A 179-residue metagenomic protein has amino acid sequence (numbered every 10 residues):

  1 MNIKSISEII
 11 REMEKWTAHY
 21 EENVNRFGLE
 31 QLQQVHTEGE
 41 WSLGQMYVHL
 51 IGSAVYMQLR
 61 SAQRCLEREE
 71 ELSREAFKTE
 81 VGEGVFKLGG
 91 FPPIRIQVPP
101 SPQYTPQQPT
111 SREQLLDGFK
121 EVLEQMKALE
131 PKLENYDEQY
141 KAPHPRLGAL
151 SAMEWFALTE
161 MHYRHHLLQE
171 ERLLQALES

Functional and structural regions predicted by a protein language model:
M1-A18: Extreme N-terminal tail/first-helix region
I6, M13, L115-F119, F156-T159: Hydrophobic packing residues in well-ordered alpha-helices of helical domains and bundles
W16-N23, Q97, V122-Q125, H162 (+1 more regions): Amphipathic, well-ordered alpha-helical segments in soluble domains
N25, E83-D137: Acidic/histidine-rich alpha-helical segments that form the ligand environment of transition-metal centers
Q33-V85, P131-S179: Short, contiguous alpha-helical
